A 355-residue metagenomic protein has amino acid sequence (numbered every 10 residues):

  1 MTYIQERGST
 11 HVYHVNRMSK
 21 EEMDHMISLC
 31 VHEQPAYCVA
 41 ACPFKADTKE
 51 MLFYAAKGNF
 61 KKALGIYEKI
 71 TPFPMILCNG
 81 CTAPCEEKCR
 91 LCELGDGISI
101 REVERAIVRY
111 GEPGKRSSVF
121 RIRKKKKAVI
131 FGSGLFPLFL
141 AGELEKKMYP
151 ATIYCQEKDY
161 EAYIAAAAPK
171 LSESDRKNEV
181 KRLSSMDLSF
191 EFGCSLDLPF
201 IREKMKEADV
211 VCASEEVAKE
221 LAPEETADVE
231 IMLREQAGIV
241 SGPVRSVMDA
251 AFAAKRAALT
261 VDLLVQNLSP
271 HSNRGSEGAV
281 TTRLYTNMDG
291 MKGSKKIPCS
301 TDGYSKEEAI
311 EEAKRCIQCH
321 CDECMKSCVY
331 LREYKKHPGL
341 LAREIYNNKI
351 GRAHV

Functional and structural regions predicted by a protein language model:
M1-R121, K127, K181, A213-H354: Ferredoxin-type iron-sulfur electron-transfer modules and their immediate structural context
I4-V15, K45-K57, G65, G97 (+2 more regions): Beta1-alpha1 glycine-rich phosphate/pyrophosphate-binding loop at the start of Rossmann-like nucleotide-binding domains
K62, K127-V129, K177-A218: Feature captures the FAD/FMN-dependent oxidoreductase FAD-binding
I70, G134-L135, S195-L196: Short beta->alpha connector loops
P137, D159-E161, P199-F200, K219-L221 (+2 more regions): Flexible loop/turn segments at secondary-structure boundaries
M148, D187, E207-A208, E235-Q236 (+1 more regions): Short, well-ordered alpha-helix to beta-strand connector turns
Y163-A166, E203-K204, A222-E224: Short acidic, glycine/serine/threonine-rich loops at helix termini
